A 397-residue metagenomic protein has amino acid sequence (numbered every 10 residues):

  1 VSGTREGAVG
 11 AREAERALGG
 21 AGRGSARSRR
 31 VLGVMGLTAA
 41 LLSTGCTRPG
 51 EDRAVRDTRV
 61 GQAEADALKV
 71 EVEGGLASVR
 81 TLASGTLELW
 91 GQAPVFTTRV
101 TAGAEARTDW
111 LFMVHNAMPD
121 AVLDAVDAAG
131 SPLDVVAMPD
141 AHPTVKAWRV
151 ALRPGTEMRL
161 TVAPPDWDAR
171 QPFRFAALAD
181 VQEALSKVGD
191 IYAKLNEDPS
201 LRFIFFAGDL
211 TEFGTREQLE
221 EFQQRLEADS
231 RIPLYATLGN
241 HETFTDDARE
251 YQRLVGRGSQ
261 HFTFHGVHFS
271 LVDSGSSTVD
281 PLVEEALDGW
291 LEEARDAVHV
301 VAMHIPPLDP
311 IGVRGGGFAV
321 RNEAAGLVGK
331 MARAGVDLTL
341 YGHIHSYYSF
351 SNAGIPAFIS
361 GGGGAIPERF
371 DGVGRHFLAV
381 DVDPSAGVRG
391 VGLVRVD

Functional and structural regions predicted by a protein language model:
T4-E6, A11-M35: Bacterial N-terminal signal peptides that target proteins for export
G33-S43: Bacterial N-terminal signal peptides
C46-A176, Q182, E197, G387-D397: Acidic, histidine-bearing metal-coordination/catalytic regions of metal-dependent phosphoesterases
D166-F175, H261-S270, S351-P356: Beta-strand-turn-beta hairpins that frame and shape the catalytic cleft of phosphate-ester-processing enzymes
D180, I204, D209, G239 (+5 more regions): Divalent metal-coordination and catalytic microenvironments
A184-K187, E212-E217, H241-D246, F262 (+4 more regions): Active-site environment of divalent metal-dependent phosphoester hydrolases
G189-R253, G258: Core catalytic region of metal-dependent phosphoesterases/phosphodiesterases, especially metallo-beta-lactamase-like
E197-F203, S277-A357, V388-V396: His/acidic metal-ligating clusters that form di-metal
